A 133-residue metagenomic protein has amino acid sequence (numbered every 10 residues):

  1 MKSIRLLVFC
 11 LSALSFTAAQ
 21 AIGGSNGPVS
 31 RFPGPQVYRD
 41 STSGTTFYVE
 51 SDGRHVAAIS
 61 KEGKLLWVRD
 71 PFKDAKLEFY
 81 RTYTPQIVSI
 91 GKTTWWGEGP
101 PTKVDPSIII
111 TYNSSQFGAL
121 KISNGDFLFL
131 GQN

Functional and structural regions predicted by a protein language model:
M1-R5: Positively charged n-region of N-terminal signal peptides that target proteins for export
L7-S15: Bacterial N-terminal signal peptides
S15-G24: Bacterial Sec-dependent signal peptides at the C-terminal "C-region" and cleavage site
G23-Y38, A57-G91, F129-G131: Aromatic (tryptophan-biased) beta-strands that constitute blades/sheets of beta-rich domains
Q36-S51, A57, V88-S89, T102-Y112: Short beta-strand elements that form the blades of beta-propeller/WD-repeat-like and other beta-sheet-rich scaffold
V56-A58, F117-L120: Generic short beta-strand
K61-E62, I122-N124: Short loop/turn segments that connect beta-strands within beta-propeller blades
T111-F117, G125-F127: Amphipathic alpha-helical binding modules
